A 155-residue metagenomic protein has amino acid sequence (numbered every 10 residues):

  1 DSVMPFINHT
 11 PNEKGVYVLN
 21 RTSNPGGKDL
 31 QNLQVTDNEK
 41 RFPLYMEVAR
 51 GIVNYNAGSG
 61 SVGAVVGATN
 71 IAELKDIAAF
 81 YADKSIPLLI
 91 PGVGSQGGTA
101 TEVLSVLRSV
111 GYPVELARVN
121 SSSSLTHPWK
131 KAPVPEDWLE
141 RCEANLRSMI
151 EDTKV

Functional and structural regions predicted by a protein language model:
D1-V65: Conserved anion-binding
V3-I7, A49, L74-K75, A100 (+1 more regions): Generic structural signal for well-ordered alpha-helices, preferentially at hydrophobic/aromatic core positions
I7-P11, V53-N56, I77-A82, I150 (+1 more regions): Surface-exposed amphipathic alpha-helices with a cationic face
T10-K14, V35-K40, D83-I86, L107-V110 (+1 more regions): Short, low-complexity, polar/charged sequence segments that are solvent-exposed and flexible
D29-Q31, D76, K131: Short acidic, glycine/serine/threonine-rich loops at helix termini
E39-M46, I71, G97, E136-E143 (+1 more regions): Electropositive phosphate-/nucleotide-binding environments in soluble metabolic enzymes
T69-N120, S124, P128: A C-terminal functional module that forms or caps the active site or interfaces directly with catalytic machinery
V103-Y112, L116, L125-V155: C-terminal helical cap(s) of enzyme catalytic domains, especially alpha/beta-barrels
